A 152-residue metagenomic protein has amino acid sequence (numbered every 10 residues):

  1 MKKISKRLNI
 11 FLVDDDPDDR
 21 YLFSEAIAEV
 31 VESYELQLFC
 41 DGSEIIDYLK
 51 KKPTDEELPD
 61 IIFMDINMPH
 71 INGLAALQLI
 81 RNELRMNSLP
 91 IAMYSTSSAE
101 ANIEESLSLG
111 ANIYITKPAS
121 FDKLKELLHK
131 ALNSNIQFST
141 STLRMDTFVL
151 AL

Functional and structural regions predicted by a protein language model:
R7-A28, I62: Conserved acidic segment of CheY-like receiver
L38-I61: Acidic, metal-coordinating helix/loop segments flanking the phosphotransfer/catalytic sites of two-component signaling
D65, S95: Active-site residues of response regulator receiver
M68: Receiver (REC) domain active-site loop signature in two-component systems and cognate sites in sensor histidine kinases
N112: Short, glycine/charged-rich "phosphate-handling" switch motifs in NTP-dependent and phosphotransfer domains
K117: A Lys-centered signature of the CheY-like receiver
L128-H129, N133-L152: CheY-like receiver
